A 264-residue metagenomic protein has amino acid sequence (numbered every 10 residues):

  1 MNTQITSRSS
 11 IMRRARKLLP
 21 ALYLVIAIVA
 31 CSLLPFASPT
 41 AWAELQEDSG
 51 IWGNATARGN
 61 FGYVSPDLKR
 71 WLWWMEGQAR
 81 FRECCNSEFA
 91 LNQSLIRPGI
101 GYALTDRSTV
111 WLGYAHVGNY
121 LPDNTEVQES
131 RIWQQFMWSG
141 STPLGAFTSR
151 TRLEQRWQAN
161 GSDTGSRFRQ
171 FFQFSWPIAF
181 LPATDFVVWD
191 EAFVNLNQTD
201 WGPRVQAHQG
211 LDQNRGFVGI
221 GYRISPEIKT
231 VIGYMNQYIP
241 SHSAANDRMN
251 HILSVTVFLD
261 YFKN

Functional and structural regions predicted by a protein language model:
A37-S87, D260-N264: Short glycine/proline- and aromatic-enriched beta-strand/turn motifs that initiate or cap beta-hairpins
E47, I51, D67-W73, D106-S108 (+4 more regions): Outer-envelope beta-barrel architecture signal
S49-G53, N92-S94, Q128-I132, S162-F168 (+2 more regions): Residues that define the transmembrane beta-barrel architecture of outer-membrane proteins
A55-A57, R97-P98, Q134-F136, Q170-F174 (+2 more regions): Membrane-embedded beta-strands of outer-membrane beta-barrel proteins, especially the hydrophobic/small aromatic
G59-F61, G77-E83, Y114-Y120, G140-T142 (+4 more regions): Transmembrane beta-strands of outer-membrane beta-barrel pores
F61-D67, F81, I100-D106, G140-L144 (+3 more regions): Outer-membrane beta-barrel strand-turn architecture
F136, M249-N264: Outer-membrane beta-barrel "beta-signal"
A146, R150-S241, Y261-N264: Outer-membrane beta-barrel transmembrane domain signature
